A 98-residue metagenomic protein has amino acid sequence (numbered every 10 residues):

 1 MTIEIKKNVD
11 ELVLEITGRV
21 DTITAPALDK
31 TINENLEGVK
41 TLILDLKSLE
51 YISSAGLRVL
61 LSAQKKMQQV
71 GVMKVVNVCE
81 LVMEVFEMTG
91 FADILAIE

Functional and structural regions predicted by a protein language model:
T2-I3, E34: Short leucine-rich amphipathic alpha-helices used at interfaces
I3-L28: STAS-typified acidic loop motif
T22-I94: Amphipathic alpha-helical interaction surfaces in cytosolic regulatory modules
A96-E98: Short acidic-hydrophobic, aromatic-tinged amphipathic segments that line or gate anion-handling sites
